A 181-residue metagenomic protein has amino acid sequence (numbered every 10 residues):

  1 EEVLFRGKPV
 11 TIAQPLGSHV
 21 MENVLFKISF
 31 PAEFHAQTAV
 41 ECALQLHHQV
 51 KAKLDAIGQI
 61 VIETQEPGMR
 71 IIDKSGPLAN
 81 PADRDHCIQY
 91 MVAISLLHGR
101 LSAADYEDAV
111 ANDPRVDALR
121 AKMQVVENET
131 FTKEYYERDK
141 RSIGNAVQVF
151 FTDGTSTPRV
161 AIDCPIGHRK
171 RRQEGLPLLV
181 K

Functional and structural regions predicted by a protein language model:
E1-K181: Terminal-appendage/accessory-domain detector
